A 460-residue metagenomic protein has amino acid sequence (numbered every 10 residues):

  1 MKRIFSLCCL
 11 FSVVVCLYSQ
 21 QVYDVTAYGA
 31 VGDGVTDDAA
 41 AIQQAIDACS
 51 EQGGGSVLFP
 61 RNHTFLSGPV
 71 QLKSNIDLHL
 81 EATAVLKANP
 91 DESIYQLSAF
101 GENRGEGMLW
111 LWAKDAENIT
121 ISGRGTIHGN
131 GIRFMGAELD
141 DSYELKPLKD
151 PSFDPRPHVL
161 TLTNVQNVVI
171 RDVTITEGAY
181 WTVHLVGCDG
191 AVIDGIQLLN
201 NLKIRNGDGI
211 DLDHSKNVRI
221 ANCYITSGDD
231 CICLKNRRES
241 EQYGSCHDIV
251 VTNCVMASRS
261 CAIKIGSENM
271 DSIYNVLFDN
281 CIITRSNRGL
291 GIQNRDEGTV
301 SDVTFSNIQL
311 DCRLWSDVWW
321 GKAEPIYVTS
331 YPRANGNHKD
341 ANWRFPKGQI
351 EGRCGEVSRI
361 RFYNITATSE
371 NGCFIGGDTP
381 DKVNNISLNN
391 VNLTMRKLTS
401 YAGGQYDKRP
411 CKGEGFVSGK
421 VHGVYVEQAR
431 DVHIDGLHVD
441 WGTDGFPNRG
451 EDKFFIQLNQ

Functional and structural regions predicted by a protein language model:
M1-V22: Bacterial Sec-dependent N-terminal signal peptides
Y18-Q460: Extracellular/periplasmic carbohydrate-active domains that bind, remodel, or depolymerize complex polysaccharides
